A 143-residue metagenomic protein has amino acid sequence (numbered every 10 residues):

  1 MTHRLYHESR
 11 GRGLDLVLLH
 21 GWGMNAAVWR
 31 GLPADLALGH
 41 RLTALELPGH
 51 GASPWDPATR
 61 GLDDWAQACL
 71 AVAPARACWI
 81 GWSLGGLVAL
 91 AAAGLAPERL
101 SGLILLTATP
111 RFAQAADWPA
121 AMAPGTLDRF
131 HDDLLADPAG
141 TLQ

Functional and structural regions predicted by a protein language model:
T2-L62: Conserved HGGG/HGGXW glycine-rich cap/lid loop of the alpha/beta-hydrolase fold
D15, R41, R76-C78, R99-G102: Structural signature of beta-strand start/N-cap positions in the alpha/beta core of ABC transporter nucleotide-binding
G31, A91-L95: Active-site signature of alpha/beta-hydrolase-fold catalytic machinery across serine- and Asp/Cys-nucleophile hydrolases
D63-A77: Conserved acidic catalytic loop of the alpha/beta-hydrolase fold
W79-G81, L106: Short beta-strand immediately N-terminal to the catalytic nucleophile in serine-hydrolase-like folds
G81-G85, A89: Gly/Ala-rich beta-loop-alpha elbow adjacent to hydrolase catalytic centers
G94-L95, R99-L134: Flexible "cap/lid" loop of the alpha/beta hydrolase fold
L135-Q143: Conserved alpha/beta-hydrolase catalytic His-Asp/Glu region
